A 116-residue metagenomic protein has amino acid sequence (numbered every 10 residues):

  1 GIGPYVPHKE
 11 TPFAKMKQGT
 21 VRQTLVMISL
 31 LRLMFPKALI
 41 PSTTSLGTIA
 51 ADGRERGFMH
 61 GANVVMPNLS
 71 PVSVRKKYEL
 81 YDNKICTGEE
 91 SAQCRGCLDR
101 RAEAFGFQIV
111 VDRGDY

Functional and structural regions predicted by a protein language model:
G1-Y116: Auxiliary Fe-S-binding modules of radical SAM enzymes
